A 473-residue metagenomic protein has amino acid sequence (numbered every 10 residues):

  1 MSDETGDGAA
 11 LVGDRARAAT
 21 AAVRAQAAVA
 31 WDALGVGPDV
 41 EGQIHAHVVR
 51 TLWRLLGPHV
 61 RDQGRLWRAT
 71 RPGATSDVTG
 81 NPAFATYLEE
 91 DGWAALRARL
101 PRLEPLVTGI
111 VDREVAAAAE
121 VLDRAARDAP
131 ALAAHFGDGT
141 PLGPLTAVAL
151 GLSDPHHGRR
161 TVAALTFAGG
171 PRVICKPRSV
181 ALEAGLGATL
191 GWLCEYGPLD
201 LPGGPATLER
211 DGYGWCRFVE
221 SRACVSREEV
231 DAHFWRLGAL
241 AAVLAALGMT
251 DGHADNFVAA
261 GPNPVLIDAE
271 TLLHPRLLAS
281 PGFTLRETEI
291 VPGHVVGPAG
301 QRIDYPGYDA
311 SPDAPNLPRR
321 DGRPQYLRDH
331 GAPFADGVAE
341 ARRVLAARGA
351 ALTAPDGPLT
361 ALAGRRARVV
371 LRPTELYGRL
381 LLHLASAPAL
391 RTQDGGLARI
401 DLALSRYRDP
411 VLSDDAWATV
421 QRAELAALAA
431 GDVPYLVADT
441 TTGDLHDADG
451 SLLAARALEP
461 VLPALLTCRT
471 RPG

Functional and structural regions predicted by a protein language model:
M1-G57, R65, A69, G73-A74 (+3 more regions): C-terminal catalytic region of ATP-dependent kinase domains
G37, E41-M249, N263, G473: Conserved ATP-binding subdomain of kinase catalytic cores across diverse folds
D255-F257: Hydrophobic residue at the +6 position relative to the catalytic HRD Asp in the kinase catalytic loop
A259-G261: Activation-loop N-terminal segment of eukaryotic-like protein kinases
